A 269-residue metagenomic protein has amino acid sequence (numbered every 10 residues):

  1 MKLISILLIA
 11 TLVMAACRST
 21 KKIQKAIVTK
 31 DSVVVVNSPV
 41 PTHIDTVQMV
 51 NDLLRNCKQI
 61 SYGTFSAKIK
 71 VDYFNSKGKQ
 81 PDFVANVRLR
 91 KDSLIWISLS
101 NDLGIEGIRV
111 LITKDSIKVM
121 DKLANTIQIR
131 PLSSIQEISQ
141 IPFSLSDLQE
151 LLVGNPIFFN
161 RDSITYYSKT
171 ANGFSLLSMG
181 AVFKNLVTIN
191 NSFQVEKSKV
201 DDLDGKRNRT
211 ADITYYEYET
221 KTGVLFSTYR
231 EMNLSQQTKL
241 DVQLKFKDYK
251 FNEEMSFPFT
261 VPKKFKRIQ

Functional and structural regions predicted by a protein language model:
M1-I6: Positively charged n-region of N-terminal signal peptides that target proteins for export
V13-A16: C-terminal motif of bacterial Sec signal peptides marking the signal peptidase cleavage site
R18-K70, F74-Q80, K266-Q269: N-terminal leader/targeting segments and the immediate start of mature chains
S19, I23, I164-Q269: Gly/Pro-enriched, hydrophobic low-complexity segments that function as extracytoplasmic propeptides/linkers
N56-F65, S76-P81, R88-S93, K169 (+1 more regions): Edge/loop elements at the starts and ends of beta-strands within beta-rich repeat scaffolds
A67-R109, D115-S116: Post-signal peptide N-terminal segment of secreted/secretory-pathway proteins
L94-L145: An acidic-aromatic
